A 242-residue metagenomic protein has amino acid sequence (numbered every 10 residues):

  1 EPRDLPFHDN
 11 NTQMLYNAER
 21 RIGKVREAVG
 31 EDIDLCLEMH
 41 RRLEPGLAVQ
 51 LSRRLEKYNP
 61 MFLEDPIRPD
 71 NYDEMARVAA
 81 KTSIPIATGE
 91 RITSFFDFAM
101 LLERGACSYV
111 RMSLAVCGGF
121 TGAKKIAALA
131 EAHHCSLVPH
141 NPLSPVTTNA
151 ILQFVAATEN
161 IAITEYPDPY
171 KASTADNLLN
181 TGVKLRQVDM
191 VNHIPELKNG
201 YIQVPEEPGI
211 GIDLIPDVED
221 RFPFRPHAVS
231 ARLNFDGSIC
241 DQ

Functional and structural regions predicted by a protein language model:
E1-K81: Metal-dependent enolase-superfamily TIM-barrel catalytic cores that perform enediolate-based chemistry
H8-R20, G182-M190, I239: Glycine-rich, flexible loop segments associated with nucleotide phosphate handling
R26-V29, N59, V155-E159, P223-P226: Structural signal for hydrophobic packing residues in well-ordered secondary-structure cores of soluble enzyme domains
R53, N59-F62, D70-P208: Shared catalytic-loop signature of beta/alpha-barrel
P208-Q242: Extended hydrophobic packing segments that form well-structured cores
